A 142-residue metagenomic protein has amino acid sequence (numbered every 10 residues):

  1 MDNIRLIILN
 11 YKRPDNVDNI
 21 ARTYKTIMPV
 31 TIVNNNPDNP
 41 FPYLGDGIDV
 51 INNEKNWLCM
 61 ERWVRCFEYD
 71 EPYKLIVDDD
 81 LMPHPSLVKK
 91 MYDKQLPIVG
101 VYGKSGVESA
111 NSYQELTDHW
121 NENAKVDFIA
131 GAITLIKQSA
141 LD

Functional and structural regions predicted by a protein language model:
N3-R5, P29: Cell-envelope/extracellular polymer assembly enzymes that use nucleotide-activated donors
I8-T26: Short, well-formed alpha-helical segments that are part of the catalytic scaffolds of diverse glycosyltransferases
P14-V17, P37-Y43, S109-N111: Short, charged/polar "capping" segments at the starts of alpha-helices and the immediately preceding loops
A21-N52: Acidic donor-binding segment of Leloir-type glycosyltransferases
N53-E68: Glycine-rich, basic loop-to-helix element that forms the pyrophosphate-binding segment of sugar-nucleotide handling
E54-K55, V77-L81: Short acidic donor-binding/metal-coordinating loop in glycosyltransferase active sites
K74: Short aromatic/hydrophobic "clamp" motif used to bind/position activated sugar donors
M82-D142: Conserved catalytic core of nucleotide-sugar-dependent glycosyltransferases
